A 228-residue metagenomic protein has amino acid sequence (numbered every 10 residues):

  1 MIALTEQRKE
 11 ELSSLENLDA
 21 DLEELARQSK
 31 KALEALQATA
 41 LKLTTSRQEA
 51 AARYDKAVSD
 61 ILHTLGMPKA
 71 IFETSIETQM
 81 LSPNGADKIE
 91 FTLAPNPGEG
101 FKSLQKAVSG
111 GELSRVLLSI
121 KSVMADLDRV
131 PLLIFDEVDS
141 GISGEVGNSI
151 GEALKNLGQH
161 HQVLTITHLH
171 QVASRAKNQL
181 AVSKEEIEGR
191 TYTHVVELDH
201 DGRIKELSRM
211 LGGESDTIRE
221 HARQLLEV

Functional and structural regions predicted by a protein language model:
M1-L65, K69: Extended, charged alpha-helical coiled-coil/arm scaffolds that mediate oligomerization and mechanical coupling in large
H63-S82, D87: Long, charged, glycine-rich C-terminal linkers/tails
L81-L118, S140-G144, E197: Conserved ABC ATPase signature
P95-P97, G111-L133, L157: GG-anchored amphipathic helix commonly corresponding to the ABC/SMC/Rad50 NBD signature/C-loop
D136-E137: Walker B catalytic acidic pair
E145-V228: C-terminal lobe/lid and adjacent interdomain/linker elements of RecA-like ASCE P-loop ATPase modules
